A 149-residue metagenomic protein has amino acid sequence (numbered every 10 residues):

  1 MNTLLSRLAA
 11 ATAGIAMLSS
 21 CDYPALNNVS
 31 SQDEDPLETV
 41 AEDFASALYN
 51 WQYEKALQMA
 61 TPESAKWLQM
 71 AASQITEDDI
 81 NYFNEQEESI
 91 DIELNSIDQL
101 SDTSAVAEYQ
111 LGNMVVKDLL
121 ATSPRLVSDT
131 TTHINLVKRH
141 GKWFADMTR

Functional and structural regions predicted by a protein language model:
M1-S19: Sec-dependent bacterial lipoprotein signal peptides
N2, D91, S128-T130: Residues that act as N-cap/strand-start positions at coil-to-secondary-structure junctions
C21-N50: Short, low-complexity N-terminal intrinsically disordered segments enriched in polar/charged residues
D22-A25, L68, M147: Activation segment
E38-T39, Y53-G112: Short solvent-exposed beta->alpha transition segments
D98-R149: Exposed beta-sheet edge and beta->alpha loop/turn motif
